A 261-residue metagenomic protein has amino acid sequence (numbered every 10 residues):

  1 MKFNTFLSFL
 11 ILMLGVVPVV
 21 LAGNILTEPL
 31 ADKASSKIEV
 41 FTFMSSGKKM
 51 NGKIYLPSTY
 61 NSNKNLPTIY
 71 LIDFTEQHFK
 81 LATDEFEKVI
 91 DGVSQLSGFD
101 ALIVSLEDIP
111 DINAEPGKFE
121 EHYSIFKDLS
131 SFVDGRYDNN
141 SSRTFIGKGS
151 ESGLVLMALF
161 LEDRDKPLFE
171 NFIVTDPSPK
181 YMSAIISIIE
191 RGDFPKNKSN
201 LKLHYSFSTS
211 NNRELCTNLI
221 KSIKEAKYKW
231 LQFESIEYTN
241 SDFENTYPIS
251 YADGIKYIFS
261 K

Functional and structural regions predicted by a protein language model:
V20-L66: A domain-start/cap signature at the N-terminus of enzymes
K64-E76: Short beta-strand element of the alpha/beta-hydrolase
D84-V93, L154-F160, M182-K198, T217: Alpha-helical scaffolding within the catalytic cores of extracellular/periplasmic polymer-degrading hydrolases
S97-P110: Conserved alpha/beta-hydrolase
E115-R136: Alpha/beta-hydrolase active-site loop
S141-I188: Primarily recognizes the serine-hydrolase "nucleophile elbow" in alpha/beta-hydrolase and SGNH/GDSL folds
H204-F207: Short beta-strand/loop motif that positions the catalytic acidic residue of the alpha/beta-hydrolase fold
N211-R213, T217-K261: C-terminal catalytic histidine-bearing segment of alpha/beta-hydrolase fold enzymes
